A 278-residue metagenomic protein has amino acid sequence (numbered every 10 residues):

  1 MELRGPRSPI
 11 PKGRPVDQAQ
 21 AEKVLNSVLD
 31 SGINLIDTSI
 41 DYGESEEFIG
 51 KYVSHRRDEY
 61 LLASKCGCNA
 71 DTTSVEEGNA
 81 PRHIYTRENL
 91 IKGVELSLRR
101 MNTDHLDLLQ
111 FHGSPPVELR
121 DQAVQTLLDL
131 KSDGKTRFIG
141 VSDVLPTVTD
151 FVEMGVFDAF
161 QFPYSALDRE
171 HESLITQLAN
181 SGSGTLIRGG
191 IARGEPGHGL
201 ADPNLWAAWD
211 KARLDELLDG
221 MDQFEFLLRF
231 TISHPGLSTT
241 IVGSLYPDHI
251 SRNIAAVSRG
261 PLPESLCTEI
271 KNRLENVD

Functional and structural regions predicted by a protein language model:
M1-L3, S39-D41, K65-N69, F111-S114 (+4 more regions): Active-site beta-loop-alpha junctions enriched in small/polar residues
M1-Y60: N-terminal binding-site loop/beta-alpha segment at the start of enzyme catalytic domains that lines or forms
R7-R14, N26, T73-A166, S173 (+1 more regions): Glycine/proline-rich, positively charged, aromatic-decorated active-site loop/lid region on the catalytic face
V24-L29, N34, S173-D278: Structured C-terminal cap/extension of enzyme domains
V28, I36, I49, L62 (+7 more regions): Conserved, mostly hydrophobic/aromatic
E47-C66, Q125-G134: Alpha-helix-loop-beta-strand connector modules within alpha/beta enzyme cores
G50-L61, L98-N102, V152-G155, Q177-N180: Acidic (Asp/Glu)-rich catalytic clusters
E59-L62, F157-S165, G260-T268: Short hydrophobic/aromatic-enriched beta-strand-loop microsegments
